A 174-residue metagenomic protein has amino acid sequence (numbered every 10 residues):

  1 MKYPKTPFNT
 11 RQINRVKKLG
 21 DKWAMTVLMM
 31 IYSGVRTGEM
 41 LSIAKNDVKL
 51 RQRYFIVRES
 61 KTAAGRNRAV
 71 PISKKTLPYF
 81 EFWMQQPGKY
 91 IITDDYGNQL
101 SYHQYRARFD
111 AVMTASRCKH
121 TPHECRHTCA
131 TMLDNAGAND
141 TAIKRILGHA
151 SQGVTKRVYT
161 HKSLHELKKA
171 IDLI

Functional and structural regions predicted by a protein language model:
M1-T37, L41, T62, R126: Basic, Lys/Arg- and aromatic-enriched nucleic-acid-binding interface segment
T6, T62-E81, K89-A111: C-terminal catalytic core of Y-nucleophile DNA break-rejoin enzymes
P7, E59-A63, L147-L173: Catalytic-site neighborhood detector that most strongly recognizes the C-terminal catalytic loop/helix of tyrosine
R15-W23, S33, V70, Q85-Y90 (+3 more regions): Short, basic (Lys/Arg/His-rich) helix/loop patches that form interaction surfaces in the mid-to-C-terminal regions
D47-Q52, A138-R157: Short, polar N-cap/turn motifs at the start of nucleic acid-interacting alpha helices
Y54, N67-A69, K156: Well-ordered beta-strand positions in beta-sheet-rich domains
F55-R58, C118-H120: A short linear hydrophobic-aromatic micro-motif
